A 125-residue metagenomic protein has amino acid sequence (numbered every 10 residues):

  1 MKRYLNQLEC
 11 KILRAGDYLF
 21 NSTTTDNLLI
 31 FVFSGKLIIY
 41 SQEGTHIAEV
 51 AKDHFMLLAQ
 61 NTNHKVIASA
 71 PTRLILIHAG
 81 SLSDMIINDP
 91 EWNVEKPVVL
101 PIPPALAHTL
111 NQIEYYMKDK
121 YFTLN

Functional and structural regions predicted by a protein language model:
L5-Q7, R14-L29: A short beta-loop-beta micro-motif enriched in histidine and acidic residues
I12, D17, E43-Q60: Short acidic-glycine-tyrosine-enriched beta hairpin
D17-T24, S41, A48, V66-A68: Short histidine-centered beta-strand/loop micro-motifs that create catalytic or ligand/metal-coordination sites
T25-I38, Q42-E43, H54: Glycine- and acidic-residue-biased ligand/ion/polar-headgroup-sensing regions
S34, G44, K52, P71 (+1 more regions): ATP/adenylate-binding site constellation spanning eukaryotic-like Ser/Thr protein kinases, ABC-transporter
Q60-W92: Ligand-binding loop in jelly-roll beta-barrel domains
W92-N125: Amphipathic alpha-helical segments enriched in hydrophobic/aromatic residues interleaved with Lys/Arg
